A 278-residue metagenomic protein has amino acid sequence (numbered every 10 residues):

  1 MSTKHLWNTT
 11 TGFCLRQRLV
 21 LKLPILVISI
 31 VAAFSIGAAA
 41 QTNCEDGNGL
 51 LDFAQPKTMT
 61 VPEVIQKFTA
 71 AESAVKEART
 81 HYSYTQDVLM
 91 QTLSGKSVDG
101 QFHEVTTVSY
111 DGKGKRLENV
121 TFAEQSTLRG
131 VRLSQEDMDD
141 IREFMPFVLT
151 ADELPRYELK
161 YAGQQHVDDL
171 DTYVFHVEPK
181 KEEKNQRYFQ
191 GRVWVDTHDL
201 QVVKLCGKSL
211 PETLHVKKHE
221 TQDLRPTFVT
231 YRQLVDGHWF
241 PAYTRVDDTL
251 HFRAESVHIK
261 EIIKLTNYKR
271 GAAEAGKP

Functional and structural regions predicted by a protein language model:
M1-L21: N-terminal secretory signal peptides that target proteins for export/translocation
K22-S35: Bacterial N-terminal signal peptides
I36-A40: Sec/Tat signal peptide C-region and signal peptidase I cleavage site
Q41-F189, H198-V203, K208-P226, Q233-A242 (+1 more regions): Structured extracytoplasmic
V193-V195: Non-globular disordered terminal and juxtamembrane segments underlying protein topogenesis/assembly
